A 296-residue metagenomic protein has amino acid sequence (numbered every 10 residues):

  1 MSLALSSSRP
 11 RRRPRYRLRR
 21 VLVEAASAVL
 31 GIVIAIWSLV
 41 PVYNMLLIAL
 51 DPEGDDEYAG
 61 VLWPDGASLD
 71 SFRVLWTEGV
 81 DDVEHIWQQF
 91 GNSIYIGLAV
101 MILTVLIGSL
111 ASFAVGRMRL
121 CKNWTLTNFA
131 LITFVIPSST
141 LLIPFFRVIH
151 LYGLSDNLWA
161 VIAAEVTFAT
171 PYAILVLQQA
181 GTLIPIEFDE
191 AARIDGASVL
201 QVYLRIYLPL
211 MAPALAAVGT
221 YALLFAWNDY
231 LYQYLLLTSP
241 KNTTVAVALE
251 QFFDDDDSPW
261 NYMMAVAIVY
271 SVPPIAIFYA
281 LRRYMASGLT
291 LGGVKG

Functional and structural regions predicted by a protein language model:
M1-L18: Short, Lys/Arg-rich, polar N-terminal cytosolic tail immediately upstream of the first transmembrane signal-anchor
V23-G296: A structural signal for multi-pass alpha-helical bundles of membrane permease subunits that mediate small-molecule
